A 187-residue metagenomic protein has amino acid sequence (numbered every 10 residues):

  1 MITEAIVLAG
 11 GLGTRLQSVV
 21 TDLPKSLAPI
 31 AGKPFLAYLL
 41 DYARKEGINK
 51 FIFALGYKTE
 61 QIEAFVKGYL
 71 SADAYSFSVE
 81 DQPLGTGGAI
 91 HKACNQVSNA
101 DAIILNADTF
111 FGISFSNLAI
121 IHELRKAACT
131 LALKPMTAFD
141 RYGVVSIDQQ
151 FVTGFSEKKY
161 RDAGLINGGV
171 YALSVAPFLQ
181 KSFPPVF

Functional and structural regions predicted by a protein language model:
M1-V20, L27: N-proximal low-complexity "stem/linker" segments adjacent to membrane-targeting elements
M1-V7, P29, K33-N106, F110 (+2 more regions): Conserved N-terminal catalytic core of the sugar/cofactor nucleotidyltransferase
G10, G56, K134-P135: Histidine-centered beta-alpha loop that forms part of the nucleotide-sugar donor binding/catalytic region in diverse
S26, A74-S76, A128, F151: Conserved beta-strand segments of alpha/beta enzyme cores
P83-T86, A138-F139, R161: A short acidic, often aromatic-flanked loop/helix-cap motif at beta-alpha or helix-coil junctions that lines enzyme
I103, F110, S116-E123, M136-T137 (+1 more regions): Catalytic-core segments of class I nucleotidyltransferases/pyrophosphorylases that form NMP-activated intermediates
R125-P135: A short, conserved acidic/glycine-rich loop-to-beta-strand motif that forms the donor nucleotide-sugar/metal
R141-F151: Acceptor/aglycone-binding surface of glycosyltransferases and processive sugar-polymer synthases
